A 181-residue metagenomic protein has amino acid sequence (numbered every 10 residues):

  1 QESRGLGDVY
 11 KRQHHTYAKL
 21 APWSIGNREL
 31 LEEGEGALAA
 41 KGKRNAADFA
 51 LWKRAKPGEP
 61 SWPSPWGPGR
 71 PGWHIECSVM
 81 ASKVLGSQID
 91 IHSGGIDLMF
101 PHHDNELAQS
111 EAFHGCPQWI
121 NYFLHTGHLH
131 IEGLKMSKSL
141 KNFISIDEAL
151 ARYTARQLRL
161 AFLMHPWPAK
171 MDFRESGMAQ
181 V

Functional and structural regions predicted by a protein language model:
E2-G7: Positively charged, low-complexity/disordered segments
D8-V181: Alpha-helical recognition segments enriched in aromatics with Gly/Pro capping that present substrate-recognition
